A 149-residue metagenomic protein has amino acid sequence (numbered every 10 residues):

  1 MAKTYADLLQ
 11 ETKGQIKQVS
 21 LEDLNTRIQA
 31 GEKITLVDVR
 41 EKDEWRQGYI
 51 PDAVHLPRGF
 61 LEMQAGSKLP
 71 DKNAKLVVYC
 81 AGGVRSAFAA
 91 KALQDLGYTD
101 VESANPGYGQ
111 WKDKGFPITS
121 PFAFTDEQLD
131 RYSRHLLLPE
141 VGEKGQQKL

Functional and structural regions predicted by a protein language model:
M1-T35, K42-K75, A81-Q147: Rhodanese-like catalytic fold shared by cysteine-dependent sulfurtransferases and DSP/PTP-type phosphatases
